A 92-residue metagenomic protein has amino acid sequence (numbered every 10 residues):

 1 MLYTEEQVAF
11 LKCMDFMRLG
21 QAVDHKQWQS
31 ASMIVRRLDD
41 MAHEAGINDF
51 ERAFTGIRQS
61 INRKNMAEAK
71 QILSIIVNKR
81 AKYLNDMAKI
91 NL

Functional and structural regions predicted by a protein language model:
M1-Q21, M41-L92: Amphipathic, coiled-coil-like alpha-helical segments
M1-Y3, S32-V35: Repeat-mediated protein-protein interaction surfaces in helical alpha-solenoids
F16, A22-I34: Conserved amphipathic alpha-helical segments that form helical-bundle/coiled-coil interaction surfaces
